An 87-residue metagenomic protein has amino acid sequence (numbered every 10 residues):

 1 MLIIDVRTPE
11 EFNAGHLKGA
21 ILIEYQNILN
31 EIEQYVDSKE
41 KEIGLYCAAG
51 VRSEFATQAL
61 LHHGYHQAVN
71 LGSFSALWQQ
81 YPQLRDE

Functional and structural regions predicted by a protein language model:
L2, P9-E42, A48-E87: Rhodanese-like catalytic fold shared by cysteine-dependent sulfurtransferases and DSP/PTP-type phosphatases
